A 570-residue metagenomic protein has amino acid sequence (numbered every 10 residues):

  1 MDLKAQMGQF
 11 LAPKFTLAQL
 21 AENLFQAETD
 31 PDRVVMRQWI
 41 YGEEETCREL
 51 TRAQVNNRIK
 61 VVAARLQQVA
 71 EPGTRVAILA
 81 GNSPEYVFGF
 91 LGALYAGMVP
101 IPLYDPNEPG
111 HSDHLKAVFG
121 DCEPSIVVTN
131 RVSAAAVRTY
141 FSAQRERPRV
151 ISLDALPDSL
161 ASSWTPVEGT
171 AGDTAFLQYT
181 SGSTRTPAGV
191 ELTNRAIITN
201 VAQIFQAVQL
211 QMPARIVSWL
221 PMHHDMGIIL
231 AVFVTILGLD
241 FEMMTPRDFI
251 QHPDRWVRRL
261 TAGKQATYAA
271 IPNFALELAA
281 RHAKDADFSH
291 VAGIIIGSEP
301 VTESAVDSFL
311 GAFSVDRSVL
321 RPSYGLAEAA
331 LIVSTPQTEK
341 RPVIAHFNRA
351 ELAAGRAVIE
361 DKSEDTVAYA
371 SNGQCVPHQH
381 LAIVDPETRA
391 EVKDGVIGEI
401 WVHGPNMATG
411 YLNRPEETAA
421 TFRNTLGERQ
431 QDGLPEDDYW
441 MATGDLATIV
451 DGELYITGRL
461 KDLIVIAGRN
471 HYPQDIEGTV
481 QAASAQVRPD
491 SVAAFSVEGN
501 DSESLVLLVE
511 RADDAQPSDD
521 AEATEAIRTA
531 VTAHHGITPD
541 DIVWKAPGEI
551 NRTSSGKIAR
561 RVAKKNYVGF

Functional and structural regions predicted by a protein language model:
E22-T51, T174-L177, T184, G325 (+1 more regions): AMP-dependent adenylate-forming
D32-V34, L160-Y179, R185-T186, N200 (+1 more regions): Conserved pre-ATP/AMP-binding loop-to-beta segment of ANL
V35-F88, N107-K116, E168, G189-I198: Conserved AMP-binding/adenylate-forming core of the ANL superfamily
V127, T261, A269, G404-G410 (+2 more regions): AMP-binding/adenylate-forming catalytic core of the ANL superfamily
R149-L153, D490-S496, V506-L507, R528-F570: Conserved C-terminal "lid"/linker of ANL adenylate-forming enzymes
I198-R215, H223-T267, H282-A283: Conserved AMP-binding/adenylation subdomain of ANL enzymes
A266-A270, A280-T366, H380, R389: Gly/Ser/Thr-rich phosphate-binding loop
Y369-A382, P386-G395, E399-I466: Conserved ATP-binding/catalytic segment of the ANL
